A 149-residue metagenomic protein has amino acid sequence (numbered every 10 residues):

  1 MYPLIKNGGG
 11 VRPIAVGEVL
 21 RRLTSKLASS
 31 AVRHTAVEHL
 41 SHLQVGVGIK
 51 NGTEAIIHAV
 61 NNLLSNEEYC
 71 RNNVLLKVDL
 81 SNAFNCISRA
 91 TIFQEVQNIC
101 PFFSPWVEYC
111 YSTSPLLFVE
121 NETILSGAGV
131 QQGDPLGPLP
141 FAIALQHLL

Functional and structural regions predicted by a protein language model:
M1-H147: Conserved pre-catalytic core of RNA-dependent polymerases
